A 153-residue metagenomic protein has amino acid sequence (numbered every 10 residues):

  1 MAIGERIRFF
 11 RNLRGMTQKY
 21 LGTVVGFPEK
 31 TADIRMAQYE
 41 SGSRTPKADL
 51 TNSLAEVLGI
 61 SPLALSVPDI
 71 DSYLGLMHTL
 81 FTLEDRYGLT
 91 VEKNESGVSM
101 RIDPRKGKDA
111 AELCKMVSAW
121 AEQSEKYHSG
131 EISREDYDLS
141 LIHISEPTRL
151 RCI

Functional and structural regions predicted by a protein language model:
G4-G26, E146: Short basic helix-loop element that most often maps to the first helix and adjoining turn of HTH DNA-binding modules
I7, Q18-G22, D33-Y39, L54 (+1 more regions): Conserved hydrophobic/aromatic packing and binding residues within compact polymer-binding modules
G26-P46, V67-I70: Recognition helix of helix-turn-helix/homeodomain-like DNA-binding domains that insert into the DNA major groove
K47-T51: Long, hydrophobic alpha-helical segments
S53-E131: Charged, helix-prone or intrinsically disordered regulatory segments positioned adjacent to compact structured domains
R134-L141: Short, charged, amphipathic alpha-helical segments
H143-I153: Single conserved hydrophobic/aromatic residue that forms the stacking wall/gate of nucleotide- or nucleobase-binding
